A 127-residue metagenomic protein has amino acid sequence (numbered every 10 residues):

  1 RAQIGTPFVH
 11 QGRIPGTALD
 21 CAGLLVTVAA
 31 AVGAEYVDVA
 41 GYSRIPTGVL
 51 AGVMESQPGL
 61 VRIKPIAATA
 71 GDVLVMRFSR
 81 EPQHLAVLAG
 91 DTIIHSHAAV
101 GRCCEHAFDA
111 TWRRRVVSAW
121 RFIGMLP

Functional and structural regions predicted by a protein language model:
R1-T17, A34-A40: Active-site nucleophile-His-acid catalytic modules used for acyl/amide transfer and hydrolysis across diverse enzymes
T6-F8, G59-K64, V117-S118: Short secondary-structure junctions
R13, A107-F108: Short, solvent-exposed loop/turn segments at secondary-structure boundaries
I14-V32: Active-site nucleophilic cysteine motif
P15, V100, I123-L126: Residue-level detector of flexible, active-site-proximal loop/helix-junction positions within diverse enzyme catalytic
V37-R102, F108: ...with weaker cross-activation on analogous glycine-rich loops/strands in unrelated enzymes
A110-P127: Glycine- and charge-enriched low-complexity intrinsically disordered segments
